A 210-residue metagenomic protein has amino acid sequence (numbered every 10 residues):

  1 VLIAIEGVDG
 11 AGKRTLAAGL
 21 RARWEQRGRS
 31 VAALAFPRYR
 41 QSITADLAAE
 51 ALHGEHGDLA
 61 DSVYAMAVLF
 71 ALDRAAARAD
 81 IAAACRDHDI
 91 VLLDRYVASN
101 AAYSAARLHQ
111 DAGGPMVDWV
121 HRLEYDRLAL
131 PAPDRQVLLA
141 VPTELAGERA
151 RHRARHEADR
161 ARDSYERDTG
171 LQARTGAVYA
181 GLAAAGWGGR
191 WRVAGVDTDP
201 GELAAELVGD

Functional and structural regions predicted by a protein language model:
I3-I5: Hydrophobic anchor at the beta1->P-loop junction of P-loop NTPases
V8: P-loop (Walker A) phosphate-binding loop of NTP-binding proteins
K13: Conserved lysine of the Walker
L16: Hydrophobic positions on the alpha1 helix immediately C-terminal to the Walker A/P-loop
G19-R21, E144-D210: NTP-dependent small-molecule kinase module
R29-L128: ATP-dependent small-molecule kinase phosphotransfer cores that center on conserved nucleotide phosphate-binding segments
V31-A33, Q136-L138, R190-V193: Conserved beta-strand scaffold positions in the cores of enzyme catalytic domains, especially in NTP/NDP-utilizing
N100-A177: A glycine- and Lys/Arg-enriched "phosphate-lid" helix/loop adjacent to the NTP-binding pocket of small-molecule kinases
